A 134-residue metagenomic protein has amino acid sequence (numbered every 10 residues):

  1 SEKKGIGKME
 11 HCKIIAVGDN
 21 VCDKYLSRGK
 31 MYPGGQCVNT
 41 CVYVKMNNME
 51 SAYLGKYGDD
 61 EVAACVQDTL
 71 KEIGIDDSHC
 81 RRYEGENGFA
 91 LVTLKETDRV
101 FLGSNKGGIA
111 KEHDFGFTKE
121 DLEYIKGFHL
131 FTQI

Functional and structural regions predicted by a protein language model:
G5-I75: Glycine-rich phosphate/adenosyl-contacting loop at the front of the ribokinase-like
I15-V17, H129-T132: Structural motif
C22-K24, E50-L130: Conserved N-terminal subdomain of the carbohydrate kinase-like
